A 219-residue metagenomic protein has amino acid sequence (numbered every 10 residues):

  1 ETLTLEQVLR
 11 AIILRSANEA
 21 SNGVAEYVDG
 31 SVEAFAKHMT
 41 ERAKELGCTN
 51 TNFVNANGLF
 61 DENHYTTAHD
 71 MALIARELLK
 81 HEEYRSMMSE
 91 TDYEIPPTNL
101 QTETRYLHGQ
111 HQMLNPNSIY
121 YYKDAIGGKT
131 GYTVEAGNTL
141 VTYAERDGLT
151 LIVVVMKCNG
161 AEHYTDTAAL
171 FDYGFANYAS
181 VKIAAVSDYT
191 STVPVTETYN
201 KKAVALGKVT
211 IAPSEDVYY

Functional and structural regions predicted by a protein language model:
E1-H69, L73-E82: Active-site-adjacent loops and short helices of periplasmic peptidoglycan-processing enzymes
C48-T49, N63-Y65, H69-Y219: Domain-terminus/edge residues, biased toward the C-terminal soluble/receptor-binding domains of extracytoplasmic
